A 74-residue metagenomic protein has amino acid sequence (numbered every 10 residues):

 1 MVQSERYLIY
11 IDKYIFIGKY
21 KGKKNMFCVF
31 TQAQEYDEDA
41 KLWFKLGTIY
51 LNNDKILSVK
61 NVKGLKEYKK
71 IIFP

Functional and structural regions predicted by a protein language model:
M1-P74: Conserved RNA-binding domains used in RNP assembly and mRNA/RNA metabolism
